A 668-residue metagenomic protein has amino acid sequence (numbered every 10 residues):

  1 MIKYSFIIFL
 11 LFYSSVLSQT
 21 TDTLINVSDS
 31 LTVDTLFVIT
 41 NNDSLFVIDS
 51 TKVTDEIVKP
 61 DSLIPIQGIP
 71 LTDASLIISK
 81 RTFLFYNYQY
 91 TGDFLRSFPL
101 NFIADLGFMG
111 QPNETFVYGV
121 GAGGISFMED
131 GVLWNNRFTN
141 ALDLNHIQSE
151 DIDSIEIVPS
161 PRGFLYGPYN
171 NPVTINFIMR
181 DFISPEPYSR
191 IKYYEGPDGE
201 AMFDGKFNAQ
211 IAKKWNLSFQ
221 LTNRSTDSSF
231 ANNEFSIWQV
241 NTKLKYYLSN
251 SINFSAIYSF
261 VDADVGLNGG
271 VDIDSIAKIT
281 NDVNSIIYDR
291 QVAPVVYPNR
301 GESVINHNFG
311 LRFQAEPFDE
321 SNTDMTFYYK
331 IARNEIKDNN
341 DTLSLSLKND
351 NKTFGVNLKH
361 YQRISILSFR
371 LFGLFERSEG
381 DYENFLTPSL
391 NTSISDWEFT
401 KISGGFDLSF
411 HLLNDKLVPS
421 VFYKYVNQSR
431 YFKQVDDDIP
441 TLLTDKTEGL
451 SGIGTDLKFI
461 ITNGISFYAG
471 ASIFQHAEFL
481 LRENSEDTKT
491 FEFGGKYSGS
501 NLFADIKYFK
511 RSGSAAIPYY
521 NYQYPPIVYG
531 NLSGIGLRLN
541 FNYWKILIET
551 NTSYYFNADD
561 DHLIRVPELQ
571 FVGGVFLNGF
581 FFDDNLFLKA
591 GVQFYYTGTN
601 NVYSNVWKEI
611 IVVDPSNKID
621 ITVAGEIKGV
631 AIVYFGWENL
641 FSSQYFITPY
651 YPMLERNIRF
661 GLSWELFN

Functional and structural regions predicted by a protein language model:
L24-I25, L31-Y86: N-terminal periplasmic "start-of-domain" segments of outer-membrane beta-barrel proteins
T54-Q67, G92-L133: Extracytoplasmic beta-strand/coil segments of soluble accessory domains associated with Gram-negative outer-membrane
L63-P65, T91-F94, N113-F116, N145 (+3 more regions): N-terminal periplasmic accessory domains that precede and gate Gram-negative outer-membrane beta-barrel machines
T72, D153-S154, V173, M179-E195 (+5 more regions): Transmembrane beta-strand segments of Gram-negative outer membrane beta-barrel proteins
F102, V132-P159: Short acidic/polar hinge/loop motifs at secondary-structure boundaries that mediate gating or recognition
A201-S225, A231-V265, R300, I305 (+2 more regions): Transmembrane beta-barrel wall of Gram-negative outer-membrane proteins
V261-G310: Acidic/polar loop-and-plug regions of large Gram-negative outer-membrane beta-barrel proteins
I305-D338, T342, S346-N668: Exposed, low-structure sequence patches enriched in small/polar residues
